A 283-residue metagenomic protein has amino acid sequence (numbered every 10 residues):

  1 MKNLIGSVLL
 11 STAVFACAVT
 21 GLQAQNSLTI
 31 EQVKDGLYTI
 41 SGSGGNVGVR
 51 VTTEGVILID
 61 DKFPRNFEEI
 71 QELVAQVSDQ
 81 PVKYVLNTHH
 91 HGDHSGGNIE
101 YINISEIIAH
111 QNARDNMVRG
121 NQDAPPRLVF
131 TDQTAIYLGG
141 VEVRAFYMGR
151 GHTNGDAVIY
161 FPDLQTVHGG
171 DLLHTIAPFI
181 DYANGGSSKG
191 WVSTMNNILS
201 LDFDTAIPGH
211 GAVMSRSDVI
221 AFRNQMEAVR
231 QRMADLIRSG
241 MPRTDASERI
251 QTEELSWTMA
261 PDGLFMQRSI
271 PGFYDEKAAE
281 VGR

Functional and structural regions predicted by a protein language model:
M1-S7: Positively charged n-region of N-terminal signal peptides that target proteins for export
S7-G21: Bacterial N-terminal signal peptides
L28-E72, I159-F161, T166-D171: Conserved beta-strand hairpin/beta-sheet module of binuclear metal-dependent hydrolase folds, prominently
G36, R50, D60, V74 (+10 more regions): Divalent metal-coordination and catalytic microenvironments
T53-I57, R65-I108: Active-site metal-binding motif and surrounding structural segment of the metallo-beta-lactamase
G55-I57, F63-R65, A135, E142 (+2 more regions): Metallo-beta-lactamase
D79, H91-G149, T153-A157, Q165-G169 (+4 more regions): Divalent-metal coordination cores built from histidine and acidic residues
S200-D202, V213-R283: Accessory terminal helices/loops
